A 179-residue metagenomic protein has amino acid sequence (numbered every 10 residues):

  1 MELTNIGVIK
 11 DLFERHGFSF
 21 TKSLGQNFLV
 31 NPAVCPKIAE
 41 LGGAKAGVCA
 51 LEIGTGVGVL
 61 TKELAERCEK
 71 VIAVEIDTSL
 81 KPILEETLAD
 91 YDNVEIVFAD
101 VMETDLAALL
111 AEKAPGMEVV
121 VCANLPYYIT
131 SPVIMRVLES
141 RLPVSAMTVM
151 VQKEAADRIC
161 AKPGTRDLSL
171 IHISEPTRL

Functional and structural regions predicted by a protein language model:
M1-S174, R178: Catalytic cores of RNA-modifying enzymes
